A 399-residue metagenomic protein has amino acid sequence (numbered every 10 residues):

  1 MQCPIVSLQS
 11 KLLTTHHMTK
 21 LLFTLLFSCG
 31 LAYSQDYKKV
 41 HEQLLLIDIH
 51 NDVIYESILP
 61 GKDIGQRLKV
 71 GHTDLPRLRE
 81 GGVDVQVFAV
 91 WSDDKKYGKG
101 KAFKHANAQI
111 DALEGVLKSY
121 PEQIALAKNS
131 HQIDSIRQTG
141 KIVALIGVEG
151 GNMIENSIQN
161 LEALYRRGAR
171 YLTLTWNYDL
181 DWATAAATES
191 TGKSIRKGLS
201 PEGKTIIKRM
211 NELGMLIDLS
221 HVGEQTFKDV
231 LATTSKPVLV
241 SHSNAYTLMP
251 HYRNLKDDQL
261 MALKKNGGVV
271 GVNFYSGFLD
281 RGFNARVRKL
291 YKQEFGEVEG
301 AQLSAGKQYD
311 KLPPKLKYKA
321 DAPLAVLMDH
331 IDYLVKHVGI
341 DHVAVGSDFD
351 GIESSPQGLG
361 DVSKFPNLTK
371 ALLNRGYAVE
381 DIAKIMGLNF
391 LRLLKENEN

Functional and structural regions predicted by a protein language model:
M1, T15-H16, K39, R137 (+4 more regions): Generic structural signal for beta-strand residues in well-ordered domains
M1-Y37: Bacterial Sec-dependent N-terminal signal peptides
Q35-R196, P250-N399: N-terminal hydrophobic targeting/anchoring segments and the immediately downstream early-domain regions of hydrolases
R166-N254: Divalent metal-binding pocket/active-site signature
